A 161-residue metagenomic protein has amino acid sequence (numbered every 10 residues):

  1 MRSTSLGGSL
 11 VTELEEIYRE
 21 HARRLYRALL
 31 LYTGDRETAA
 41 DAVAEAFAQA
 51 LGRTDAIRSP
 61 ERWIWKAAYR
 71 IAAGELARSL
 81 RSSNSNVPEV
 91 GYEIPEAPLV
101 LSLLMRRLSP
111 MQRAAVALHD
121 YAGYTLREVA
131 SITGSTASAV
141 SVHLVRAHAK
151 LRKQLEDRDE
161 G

Functional and structural regions predicted by a protein language model:
R2, S9-T12, E16, R78-R106: Acidic, proline/glycine-rich intrinsically disordered inter-domain spacer in sigma factors
R2-R27, E37, L51, D55 (+1 more regions): A short, charge-rich alpha-helical start-of-domain segment used by transcription regulators
L25, L29, A39-A50, A67 (+3 more regions): Short, small-hydrophobic-rich alpha-helical interface motif
G52, R58-S59, K66-N86: Arg/Lys-rich amphipathic alpha helix in sigma70-family domain 2
S59, T133-D157, G161: DNA-recognition helix of helix-turn-helix
M105-R113: Short helix-coil-helix linker/hinge
A115-H119: A short pre-motif secondary-structure segment
